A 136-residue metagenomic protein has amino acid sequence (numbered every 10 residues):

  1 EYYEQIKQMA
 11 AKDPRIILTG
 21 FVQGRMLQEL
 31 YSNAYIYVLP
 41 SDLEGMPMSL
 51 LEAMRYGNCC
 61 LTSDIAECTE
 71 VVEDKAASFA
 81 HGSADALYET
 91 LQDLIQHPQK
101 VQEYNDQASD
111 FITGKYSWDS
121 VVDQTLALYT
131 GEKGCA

Functional and structural regions predicted by a protein language model:
E1-R15, M26, K100: Short, structured helix-loop element that forms part of the nucleotide-activated donor/catalytic region
F21-V22, E29-A34: Short alpha-helical donor nucleotide-sugar binding micro-motif in glycosyltransferases
D42: Aromatic "clamp/platform" in nucleotide-sugar-dependent glycosyltransferases that forms part of the donor/acceptor
C59-T62: Short hydrophobic beta-strand element within catalytic cores of glycosyltransferases and related nucleotide-activated
A77-D85, D93-P98: Conserved acidic donor-binding segment of nucleotide-sugar-dependent glycosyltransferases
D93, K100-G114, Q124-A127: A short, well-ordered alpha-helix in the C-terminal region of glycosyltransferases
W118-A136: C-terminal alpha-helical cap of glycosyltransferases
